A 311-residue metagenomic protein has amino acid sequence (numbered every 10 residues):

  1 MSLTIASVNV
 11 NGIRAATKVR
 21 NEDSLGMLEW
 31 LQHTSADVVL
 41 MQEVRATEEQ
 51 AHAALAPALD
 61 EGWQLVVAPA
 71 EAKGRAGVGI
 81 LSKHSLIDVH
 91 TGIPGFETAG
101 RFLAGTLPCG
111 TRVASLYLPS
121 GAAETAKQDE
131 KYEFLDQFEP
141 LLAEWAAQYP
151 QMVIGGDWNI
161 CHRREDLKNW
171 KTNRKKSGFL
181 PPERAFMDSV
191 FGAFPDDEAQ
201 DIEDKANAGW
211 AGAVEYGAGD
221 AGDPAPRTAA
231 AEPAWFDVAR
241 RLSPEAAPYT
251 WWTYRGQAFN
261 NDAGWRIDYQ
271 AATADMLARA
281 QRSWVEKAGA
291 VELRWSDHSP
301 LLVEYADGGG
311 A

Functional and structural regions predicted by a protein language model:
M1-P57, A72-R75, K205, D307-A311: N-terminal, active-site-proximal structural segment of metallo-dependent hydrolase catalytic domains
I5-V10, W30-Q50, V113, L142-R164 (+4 more regions): Active-site beta-strand/loop signature of hydrolases that rely on acidic residues for catalysis
A15-A16, A46-Q50, E124, C161-H162 (+1 more regions): Active-site environment of divalent metal-dependent phosphoester hydrolases
V44-A123: Structured beta-strand-rich core segments of catalytic domains in phosphoester-bond hydrolases
E61, D136-I267: Metal-dependent phosphoesterases centered on the DNase I-like endonuclease/exonuclease/phosphatase
K73-V89, N260-R279, Y305-A306: Conserved beta strand-loop-helix elements of the APE1-like EEP
A76-V78, A99-A104, R266-D268, S296-L302: Short hydrophobic/aromatic beta-strand or adjacent loop that forms the aromatic wall/cage of a ligand/substrate-binding
W284-A311: Surface polyanion/phosphate-binding segment centered on an Asp-His-Pro turn
